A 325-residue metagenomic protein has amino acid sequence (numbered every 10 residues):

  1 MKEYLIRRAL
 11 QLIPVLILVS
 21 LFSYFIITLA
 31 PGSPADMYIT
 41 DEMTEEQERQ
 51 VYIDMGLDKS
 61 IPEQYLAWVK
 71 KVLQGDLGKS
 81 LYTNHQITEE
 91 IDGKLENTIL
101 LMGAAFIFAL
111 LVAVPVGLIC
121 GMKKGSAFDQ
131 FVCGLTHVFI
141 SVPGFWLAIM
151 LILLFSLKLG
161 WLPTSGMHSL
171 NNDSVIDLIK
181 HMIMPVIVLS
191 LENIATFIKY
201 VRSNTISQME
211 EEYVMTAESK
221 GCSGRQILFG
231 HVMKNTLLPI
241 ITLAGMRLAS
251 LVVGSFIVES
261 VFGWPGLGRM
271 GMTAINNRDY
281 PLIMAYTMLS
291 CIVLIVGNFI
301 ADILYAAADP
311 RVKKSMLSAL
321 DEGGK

Functional and structural regions predicted by a protein language model:
K2-E3, L95-F128, G144, D173-K325: Alpha-helical transmembrane segments of integral membrane proteins, especially multi-pass inner/plasma-membrane
I6-L16: N-terminal signal-anchor/signal peptide hydrophobic helix marking the start of the first transmembrane segment
L12, K94, T98, G134-H137 (+2 more regions): Residue-level signal for discrete positions within transmembrane alpha-helices of multi-pass small-molecule
V15-L66, L159-L178: Hydrophobic alpha-helical transmembrane segments of membrane transport/permease proteins and related membrane-embedded
S23-L29, K70, G134-S165, V188-E192: Membrane-water interface segments at the C-terminal ends of transmembrane alpha-helices in multi-pass inner-membrane
M43-G75, I183, F262-T273: Short hydrophobic, aromatic-rich alpha-helical segments embedded in or entering the lipid bilayer of multi-pass
I53-I61, G78-I87, S169-M182, I275-P281: Membrane-interfacial helix-loop-helix junctions in multi-pass membrane proteins
D58-V114: An internal, D/E-rich "acidic patch" concept
